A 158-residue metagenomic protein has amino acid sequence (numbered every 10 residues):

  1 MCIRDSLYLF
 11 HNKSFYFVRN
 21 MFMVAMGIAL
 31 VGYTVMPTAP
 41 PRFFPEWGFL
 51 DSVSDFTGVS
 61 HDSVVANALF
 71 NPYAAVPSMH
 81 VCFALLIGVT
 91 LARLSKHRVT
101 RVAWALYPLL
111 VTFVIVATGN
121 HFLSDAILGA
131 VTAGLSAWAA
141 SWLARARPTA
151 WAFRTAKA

Functional and structural regions predicted by a protein language model:
M1-I3: Short, small-residue-biased leader/transition segments that mark boundaries at the very start of proteins
Y8-T100, A144-K157: Membrane-interface loops
L9-F10, L86, T118, G134 (+1 more regions): Transmembrane alpha-helix boundary/anchor motif
R19, R101-L106, L123, I127: Hydrophobic alpha-helical transmembrane segments
M26-V35, L106-A117: Aromatic-anchored segments of alpha-helical transmembrane domains
P40-W47, N71-V76, L110-S136: Interfacial helix-loop-helix junctions of multi-pass membrane proteins
V102, I127, V131-P148: Hydrophobic alpha-helical segments of polytopic membrane proteins
